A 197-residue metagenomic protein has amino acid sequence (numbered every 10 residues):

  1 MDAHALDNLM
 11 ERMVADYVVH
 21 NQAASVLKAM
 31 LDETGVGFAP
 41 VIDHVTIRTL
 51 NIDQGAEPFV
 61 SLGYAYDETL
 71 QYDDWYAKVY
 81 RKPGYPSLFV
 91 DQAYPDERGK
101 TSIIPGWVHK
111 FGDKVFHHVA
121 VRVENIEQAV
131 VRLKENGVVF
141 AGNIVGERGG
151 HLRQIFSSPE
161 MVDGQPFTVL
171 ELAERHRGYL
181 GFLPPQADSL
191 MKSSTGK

Functional and structural regions predicted by a protein language model:
M1-V36, L70-D91, E127-K197: Vicinal oxygen chelate
A24-D53, L62-A65: The feature marks the first
P40-L50, I104-V130: Vicinal oxygen chelate
V41-T46, F59, L88-V90, V115-F116 (+1 more regions): Short, structured motif recognition centered on aromatic/hydrophobic residues
L50-Y66, Q128-G137: Amphipathic alpha-helical segments
S87, A93-D113: Flexible internal linker/loop segments at domain or repeat junctions
